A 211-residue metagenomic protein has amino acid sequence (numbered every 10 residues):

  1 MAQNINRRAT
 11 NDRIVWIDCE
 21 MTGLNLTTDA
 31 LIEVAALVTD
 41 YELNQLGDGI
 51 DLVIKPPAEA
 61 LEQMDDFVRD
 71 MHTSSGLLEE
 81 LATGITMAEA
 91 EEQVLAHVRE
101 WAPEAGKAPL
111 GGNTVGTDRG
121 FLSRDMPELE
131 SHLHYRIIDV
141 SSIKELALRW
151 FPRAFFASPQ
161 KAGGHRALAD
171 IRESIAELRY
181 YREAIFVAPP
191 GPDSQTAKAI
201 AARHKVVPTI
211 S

Functional and structural regions predicted by a protein language model:
A2-I17, M21-G112, P159, K205-S211: Conserved non-catalytic scaffold segment of RNase H-like nuclease domains
A2-I5, K161, H165-S211: Acidic two-metal-ion nuclease catalytic site recognized across multiple nuclease folds, prominently DnaQ/RNase D-T
L31, E145-W150, A197, A201: Catalytic phosphate/metal-binding cores of nucleic-acid and nucleotide-processing enzymes, i.e., regions that mediate
P56-E59, D66-V68, H72, V140-A176: Active-site-proximal helix-loop-helix substrate-binding element of RNase H-like nuclease domains
A90-V94, D118, S174: Alpha-helical packing segments of well-folded alpha/beta enzyme cores
W101-A102, T117-Y135: Substrate-recognition/cap helix-loop segment adjacent to the acidic, metal-dependent catalytic center of Asp-based
E130-H134, A154-S158, V187-D193: Short conserved catalytic/interaction loops centered on acidic-Pro-aromatic/His motifs
